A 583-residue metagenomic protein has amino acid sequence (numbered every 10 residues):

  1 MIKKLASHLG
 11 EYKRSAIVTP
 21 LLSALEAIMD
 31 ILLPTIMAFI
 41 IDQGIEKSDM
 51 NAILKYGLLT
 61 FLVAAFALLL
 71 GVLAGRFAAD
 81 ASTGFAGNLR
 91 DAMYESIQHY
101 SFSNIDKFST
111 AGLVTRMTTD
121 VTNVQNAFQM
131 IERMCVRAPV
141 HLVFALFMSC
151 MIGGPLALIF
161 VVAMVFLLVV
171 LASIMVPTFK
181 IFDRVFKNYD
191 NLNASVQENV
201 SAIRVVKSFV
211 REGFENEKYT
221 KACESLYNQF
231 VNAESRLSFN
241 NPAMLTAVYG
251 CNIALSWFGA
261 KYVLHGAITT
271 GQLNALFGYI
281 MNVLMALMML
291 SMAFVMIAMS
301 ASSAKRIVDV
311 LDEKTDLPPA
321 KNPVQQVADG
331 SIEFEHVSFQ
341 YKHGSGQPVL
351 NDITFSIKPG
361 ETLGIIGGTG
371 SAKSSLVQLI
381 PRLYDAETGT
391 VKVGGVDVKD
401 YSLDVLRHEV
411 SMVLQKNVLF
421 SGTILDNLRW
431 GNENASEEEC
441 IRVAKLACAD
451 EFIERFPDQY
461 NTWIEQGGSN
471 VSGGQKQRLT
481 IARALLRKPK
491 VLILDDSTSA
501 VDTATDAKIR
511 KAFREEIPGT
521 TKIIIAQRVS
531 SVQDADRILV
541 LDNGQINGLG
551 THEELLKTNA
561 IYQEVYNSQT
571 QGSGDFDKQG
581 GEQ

Functional and structural regions predicted by a protein language model:
M1-E11, L113: A short amphipathic helical element positioned immediately N-terminal to and/or at the very start of a transmembrane
G10-R14, H99-S103, T119-E132, V136-V140 (+5 more regions): An intracellular "coupling" helix at the cytosolic face of ABC transporter transmembrane type-1 domains
A16-L73, F77, C150-P155, G266-T270: Transmembrane helix-loop-helix hairpins at lipid-water interfaces of multipass membrane proteins, especially the type-1
L21, L25, M29-L33, S82 (+5 more regions): Hydrophobic alpha-helical transmembrane segments of ABC transporter permease domains
K47, A79, T83, D91-T115 (+6 more regions): Short intracellular "coupling" helices and adjacent cytoplasmic loop segments at the cytosolic face of multi-pass
S48-I53, M148-V162, V176, N232-R306 (+1 more regions): Helix-loop-helix
Q325-Q583: ABC-type nucleotide-binding domain
